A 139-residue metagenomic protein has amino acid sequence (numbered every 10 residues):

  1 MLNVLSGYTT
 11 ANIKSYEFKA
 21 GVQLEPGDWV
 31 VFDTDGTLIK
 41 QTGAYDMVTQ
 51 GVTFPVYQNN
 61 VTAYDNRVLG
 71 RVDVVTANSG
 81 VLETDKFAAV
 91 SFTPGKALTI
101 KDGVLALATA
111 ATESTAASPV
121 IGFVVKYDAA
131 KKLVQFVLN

Functional and structural regions predicted by a protein language model:
M1-N139: Surface-exposed, low-hydrophobicity beta-strand/loop segments enriched in small/polar/acidic residues
